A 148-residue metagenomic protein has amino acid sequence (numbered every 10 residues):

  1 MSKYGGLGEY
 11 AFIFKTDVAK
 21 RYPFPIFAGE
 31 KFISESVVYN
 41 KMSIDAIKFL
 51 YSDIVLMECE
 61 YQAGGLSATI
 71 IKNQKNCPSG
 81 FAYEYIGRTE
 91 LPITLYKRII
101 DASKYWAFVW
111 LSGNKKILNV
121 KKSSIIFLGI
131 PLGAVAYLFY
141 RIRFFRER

Functional and structural regions predicted by a protein language model:
M1-S67: Conserved nucleotide-sugar donor-binding catalytic segment
V37, F49-R148: C-terminal subregions of glycosyltransferases and related glycan-biosynthesis enzymes
